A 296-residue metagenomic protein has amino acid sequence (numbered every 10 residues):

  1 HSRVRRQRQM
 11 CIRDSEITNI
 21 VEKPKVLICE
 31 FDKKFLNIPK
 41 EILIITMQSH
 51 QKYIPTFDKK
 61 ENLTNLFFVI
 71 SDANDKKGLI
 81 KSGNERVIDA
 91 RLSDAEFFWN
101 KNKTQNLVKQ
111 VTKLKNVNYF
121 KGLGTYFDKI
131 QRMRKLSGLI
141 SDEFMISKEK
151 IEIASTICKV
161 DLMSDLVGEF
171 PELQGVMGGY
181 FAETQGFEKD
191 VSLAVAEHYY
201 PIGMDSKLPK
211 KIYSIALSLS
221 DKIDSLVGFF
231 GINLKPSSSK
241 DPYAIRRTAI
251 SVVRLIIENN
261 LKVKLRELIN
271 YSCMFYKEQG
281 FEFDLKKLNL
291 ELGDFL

Functional and structural regions predicted by a protein language model:
R5-Q9, R13-L296: Amphipathic alpha-helical "coupling" segments that flank catalytic cores
